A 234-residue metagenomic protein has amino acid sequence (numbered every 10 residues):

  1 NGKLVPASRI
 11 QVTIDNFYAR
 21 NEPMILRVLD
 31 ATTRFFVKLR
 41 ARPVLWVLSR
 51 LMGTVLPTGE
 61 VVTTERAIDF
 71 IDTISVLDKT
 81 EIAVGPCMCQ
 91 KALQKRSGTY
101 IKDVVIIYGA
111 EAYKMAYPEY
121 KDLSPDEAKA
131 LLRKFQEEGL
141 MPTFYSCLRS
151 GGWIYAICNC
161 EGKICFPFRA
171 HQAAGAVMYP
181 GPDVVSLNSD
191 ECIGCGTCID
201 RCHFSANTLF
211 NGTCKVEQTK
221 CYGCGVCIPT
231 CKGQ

Functional and structural regions predicted by a protein language model:
G2-K38: Short, amphipathic alpha-helical interaction segments positioned at domain boundaries
K3, E81-I82, T213: Beta-sheet entry/capping signal
L29-G181: Catalytic cores of enzyme domains
G85-L93, Y155-F168, D190-F204, K220-G233: Local cysteine-cluster metal-coordination motifs and their immediate loop/turn environment, predominantly Fe-S cluster
Y145-G152, Q172-R201, S205-G223: Ferredoxin-like iron-sulfur electron-transfer modules
